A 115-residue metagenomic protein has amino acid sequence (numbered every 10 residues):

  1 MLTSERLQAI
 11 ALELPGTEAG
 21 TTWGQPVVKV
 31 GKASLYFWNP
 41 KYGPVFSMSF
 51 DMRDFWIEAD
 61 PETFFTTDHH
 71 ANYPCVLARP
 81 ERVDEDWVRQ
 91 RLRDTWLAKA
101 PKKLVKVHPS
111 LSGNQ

Functional and structural regions predicted by a protein language model:
M1-Q115: Charge-dense, helix-prone N-terminal extensions
